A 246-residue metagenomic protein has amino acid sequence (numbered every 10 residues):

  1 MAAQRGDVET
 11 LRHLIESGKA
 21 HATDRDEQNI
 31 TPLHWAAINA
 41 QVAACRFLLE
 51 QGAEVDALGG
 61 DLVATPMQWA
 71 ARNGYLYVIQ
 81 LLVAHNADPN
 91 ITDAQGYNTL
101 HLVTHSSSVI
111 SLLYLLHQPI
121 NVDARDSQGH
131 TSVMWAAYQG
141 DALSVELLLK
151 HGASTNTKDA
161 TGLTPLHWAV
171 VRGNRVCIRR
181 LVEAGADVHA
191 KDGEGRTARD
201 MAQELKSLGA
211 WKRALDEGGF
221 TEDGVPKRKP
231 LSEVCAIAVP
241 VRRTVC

Functional and structural regions predicted by a protein language model:
M1-S17, E27-I30, I38, R46 (+2 more regions): Intrinsically disordered, low-complexity regulatory segments in ankyrin-centric signaling systems
T10, A43-A44, Y77-V78, I110-S111 (+3 more regions): Conserved ankyrin/ankyrin-like repeat signature
H13-A20, R46-E54, Q80-D88, L113-N121 (+3 more regions): Ankyrin repeat domain, specifically the short helix-to-loop turn at the C-terminus of the second helix of each repeat
D26, G59-G60, D93, D126 (+2 more regions): Ankyrin repeat boundary/linker residues
N29, L62-V63, G96, G129 (+2 more regions): Start-of-repeat signature of ankyrin repeats
Q118, H151, E183-C246: Ankyrin-repeat-protein effector appendages
